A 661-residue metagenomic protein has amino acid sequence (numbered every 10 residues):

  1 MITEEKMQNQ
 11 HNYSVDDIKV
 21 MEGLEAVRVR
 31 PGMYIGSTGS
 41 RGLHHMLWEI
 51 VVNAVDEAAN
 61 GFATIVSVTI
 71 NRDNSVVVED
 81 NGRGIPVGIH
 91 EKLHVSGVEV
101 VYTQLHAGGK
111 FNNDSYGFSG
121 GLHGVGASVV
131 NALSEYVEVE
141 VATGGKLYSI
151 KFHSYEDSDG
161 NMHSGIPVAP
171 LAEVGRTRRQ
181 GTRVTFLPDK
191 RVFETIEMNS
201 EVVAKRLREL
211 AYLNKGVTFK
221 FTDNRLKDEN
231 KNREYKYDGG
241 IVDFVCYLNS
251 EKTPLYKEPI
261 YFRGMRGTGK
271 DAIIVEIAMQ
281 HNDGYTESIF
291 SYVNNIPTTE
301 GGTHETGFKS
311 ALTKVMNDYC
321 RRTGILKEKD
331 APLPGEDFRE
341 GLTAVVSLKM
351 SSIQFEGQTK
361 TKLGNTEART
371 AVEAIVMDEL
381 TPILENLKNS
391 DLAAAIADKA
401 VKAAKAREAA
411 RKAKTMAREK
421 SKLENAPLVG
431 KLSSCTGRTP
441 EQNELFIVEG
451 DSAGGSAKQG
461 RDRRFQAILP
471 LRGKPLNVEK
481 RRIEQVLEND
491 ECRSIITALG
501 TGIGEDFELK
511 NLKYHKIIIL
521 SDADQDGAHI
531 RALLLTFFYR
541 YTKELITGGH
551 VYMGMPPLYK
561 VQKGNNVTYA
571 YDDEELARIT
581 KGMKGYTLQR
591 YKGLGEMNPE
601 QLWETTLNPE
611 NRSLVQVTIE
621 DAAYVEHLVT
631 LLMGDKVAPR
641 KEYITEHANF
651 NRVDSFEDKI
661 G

Functional and structural regions predicted by a protein language model:
M1-D17, L24, W48, D56-A58 (+12 more regions): GHKL-family ATPase ATP-binding module
V29-L47: Conserved short strand/loop->alpha-helix "switch" segment adjacent to the catalytic nucleotide/phosphoryl-transfer site
D56-E57, G84-I85, Q525-D526: Residues immediately C-terminal
I85-G108: Short conserved segment of the HATPase_c
V101, A107-N113, S164-I166, F308 (+2 more regions): Surface-exposed acidic, glycine/proline-enriched linker/cap segments that occur as 15-30-residue helix-coil
K405-E424, T439-E444, G455, Q459-R461 (+2 more regions): C-terminal interaction appendages of subunits in large macromolecular complexes
